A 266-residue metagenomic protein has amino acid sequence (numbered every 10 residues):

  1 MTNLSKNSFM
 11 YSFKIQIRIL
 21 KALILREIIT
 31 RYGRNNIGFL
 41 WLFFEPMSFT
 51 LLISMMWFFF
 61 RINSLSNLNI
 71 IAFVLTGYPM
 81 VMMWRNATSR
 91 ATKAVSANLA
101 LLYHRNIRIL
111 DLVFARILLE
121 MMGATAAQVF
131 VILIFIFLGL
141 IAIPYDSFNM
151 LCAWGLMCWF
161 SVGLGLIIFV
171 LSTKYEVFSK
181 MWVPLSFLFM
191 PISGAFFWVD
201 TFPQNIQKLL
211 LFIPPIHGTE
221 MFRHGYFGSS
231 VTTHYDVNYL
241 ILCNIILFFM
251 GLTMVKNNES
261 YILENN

Functional and structural regions predicted by a protein language model:
M1-N266: Hydrophobic transmembrane alpha-helices and immediately adjacent juxtamembrane helices of multi-pass inner-membrane
